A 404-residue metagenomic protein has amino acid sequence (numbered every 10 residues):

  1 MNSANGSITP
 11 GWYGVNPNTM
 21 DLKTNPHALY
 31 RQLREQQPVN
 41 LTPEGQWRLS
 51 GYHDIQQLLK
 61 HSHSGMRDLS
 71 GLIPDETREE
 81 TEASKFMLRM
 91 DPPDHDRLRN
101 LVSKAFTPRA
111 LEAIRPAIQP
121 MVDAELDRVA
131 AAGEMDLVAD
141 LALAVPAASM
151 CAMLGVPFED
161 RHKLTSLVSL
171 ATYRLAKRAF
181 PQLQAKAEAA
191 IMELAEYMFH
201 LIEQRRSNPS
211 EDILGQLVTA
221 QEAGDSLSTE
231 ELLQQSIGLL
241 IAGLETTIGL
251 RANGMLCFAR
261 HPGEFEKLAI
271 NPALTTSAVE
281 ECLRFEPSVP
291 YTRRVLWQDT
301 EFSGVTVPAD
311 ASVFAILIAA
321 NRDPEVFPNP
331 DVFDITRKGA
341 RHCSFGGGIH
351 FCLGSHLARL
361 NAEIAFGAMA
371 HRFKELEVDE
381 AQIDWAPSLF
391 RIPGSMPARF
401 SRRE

Functional and structural regions predicted by a protein language model:
M1-E404: Cytochrome P450
